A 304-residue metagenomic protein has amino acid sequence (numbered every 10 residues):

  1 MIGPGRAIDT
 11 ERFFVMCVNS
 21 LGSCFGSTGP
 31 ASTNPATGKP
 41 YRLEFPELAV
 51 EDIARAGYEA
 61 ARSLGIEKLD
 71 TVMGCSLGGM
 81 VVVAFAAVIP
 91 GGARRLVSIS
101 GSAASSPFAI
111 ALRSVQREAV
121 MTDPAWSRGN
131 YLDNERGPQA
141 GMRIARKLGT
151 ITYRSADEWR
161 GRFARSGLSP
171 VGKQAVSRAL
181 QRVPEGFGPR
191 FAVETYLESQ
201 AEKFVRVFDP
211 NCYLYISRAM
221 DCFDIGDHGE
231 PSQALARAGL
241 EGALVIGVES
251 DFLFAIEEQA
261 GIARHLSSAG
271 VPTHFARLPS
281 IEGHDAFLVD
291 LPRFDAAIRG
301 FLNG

Functional and structural regions predicted by a protein language model:
M1-M80, A87, G91-S114, A286-V289 (+1 more regions): Gly/Pro-rich cap/lid or specificity-loop segments adjacent to the active site
I2-T10, L235-L240, S267-A269: Short, conserved loop/helix-junction motifs that constitute active-site signature segments in enzyme catalytic cores
G92, S98-K203: Alpha/beta-hydrolase-fold enzymes
S102, E249-D251: Residue-level signal for short, function-critical loop segments
L197-Q200, Y215-L235: Active-site nucleophile elbow and catalytic-triad environment of alpha/beta-hydrolase enzymes
V245-G247: Short beta-strand/loop motif that positions the catalytic acidic residue of the alpha/beta-hydrolase fold
F252-G261: Conserved alpha/beta-hydrolase "acid-adjacent" motif
A260-G304: Catalytic active-site module of serine/aspartate enzymes centered on a nucleophile-bearing elbow/loop
